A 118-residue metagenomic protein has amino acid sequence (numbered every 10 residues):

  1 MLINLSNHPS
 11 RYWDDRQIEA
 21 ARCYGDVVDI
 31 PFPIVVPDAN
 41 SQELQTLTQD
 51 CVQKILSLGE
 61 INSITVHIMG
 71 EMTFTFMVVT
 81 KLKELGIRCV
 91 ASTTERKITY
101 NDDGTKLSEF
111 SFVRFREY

Functional and structural regions predicted by a protein language model:
M1-S63, M77-Y118: Long, low-complexity, Lys/Arg-enriched
S63-G70: Short glycine-rich phosphate-binding loop at a beta-alpha junction
T73-F74: Conserved histidine-centered catalytic loops in small-molecule metabolism enzymes
